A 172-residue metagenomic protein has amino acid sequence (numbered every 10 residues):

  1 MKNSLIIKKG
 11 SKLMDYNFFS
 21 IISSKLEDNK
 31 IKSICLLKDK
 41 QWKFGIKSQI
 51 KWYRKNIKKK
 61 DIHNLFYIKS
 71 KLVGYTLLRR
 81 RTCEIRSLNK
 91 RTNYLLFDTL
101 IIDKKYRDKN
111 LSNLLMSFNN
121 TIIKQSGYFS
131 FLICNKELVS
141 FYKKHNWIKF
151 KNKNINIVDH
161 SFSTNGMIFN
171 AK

Functional and structural regions predicted by a protein language model:
M1-Y16, I21-L26, I133-K172: Terminal substrate-recognition subdomain of acyl/acetyltransferases
K8-G10, M14-N17, K43-K55, N119: Short, charged, low-hydrophobicity "junction" segments
S24-L26, I31-I101: A conserved beta-strand-loop-helix scaffold within acyl/acetyltransferase catalytic domains
K69-S70, K105-Y106, N170-K172: Short loop segments at secondary-structure junctions
R81-C83, K105, E137: Short coil/turn motifs at secondary-structure junctions
I102, D108-T121: Conserved acetyl-CoA-binding loop-helix of GNAT-fold acetyltransferases
T121-N135: Conserved GNAT acetyl-CoA-binding A-motif
